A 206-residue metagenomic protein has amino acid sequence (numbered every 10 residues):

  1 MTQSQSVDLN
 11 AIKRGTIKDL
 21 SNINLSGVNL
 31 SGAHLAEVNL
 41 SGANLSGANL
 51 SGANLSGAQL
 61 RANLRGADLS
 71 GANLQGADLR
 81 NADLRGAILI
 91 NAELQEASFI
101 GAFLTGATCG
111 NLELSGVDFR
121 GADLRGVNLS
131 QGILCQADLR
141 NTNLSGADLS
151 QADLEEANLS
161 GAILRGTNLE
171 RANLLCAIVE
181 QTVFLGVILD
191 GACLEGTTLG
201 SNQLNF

Functional and structural regions predicted by a protein language model:
T2-F206: Tandem repeat scaffolds
